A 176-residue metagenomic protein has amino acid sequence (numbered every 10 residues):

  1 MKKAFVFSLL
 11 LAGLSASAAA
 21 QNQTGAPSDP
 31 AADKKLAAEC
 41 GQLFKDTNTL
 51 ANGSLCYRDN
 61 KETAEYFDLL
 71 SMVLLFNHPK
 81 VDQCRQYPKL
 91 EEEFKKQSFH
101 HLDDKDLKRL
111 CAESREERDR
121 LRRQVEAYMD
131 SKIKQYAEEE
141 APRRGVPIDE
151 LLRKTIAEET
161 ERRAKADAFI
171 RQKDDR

Functional and structural regions predicted by a protein language model:
A4-G13: Sec-dependent N-terminal signal peptides
L14, K34, L50, H78 (+1 more regions): Processing junctions and N-termini across compartments
A16-A20: Sec/Tat signal peptide C-region and signal peptidase I cleavage site
Q21-L69: Immediate post-signal-peptide N-terminus of mature secreted/exported proteins
L74-I170, D174: Compact alpha-helical subdomains of small soluble proteins
